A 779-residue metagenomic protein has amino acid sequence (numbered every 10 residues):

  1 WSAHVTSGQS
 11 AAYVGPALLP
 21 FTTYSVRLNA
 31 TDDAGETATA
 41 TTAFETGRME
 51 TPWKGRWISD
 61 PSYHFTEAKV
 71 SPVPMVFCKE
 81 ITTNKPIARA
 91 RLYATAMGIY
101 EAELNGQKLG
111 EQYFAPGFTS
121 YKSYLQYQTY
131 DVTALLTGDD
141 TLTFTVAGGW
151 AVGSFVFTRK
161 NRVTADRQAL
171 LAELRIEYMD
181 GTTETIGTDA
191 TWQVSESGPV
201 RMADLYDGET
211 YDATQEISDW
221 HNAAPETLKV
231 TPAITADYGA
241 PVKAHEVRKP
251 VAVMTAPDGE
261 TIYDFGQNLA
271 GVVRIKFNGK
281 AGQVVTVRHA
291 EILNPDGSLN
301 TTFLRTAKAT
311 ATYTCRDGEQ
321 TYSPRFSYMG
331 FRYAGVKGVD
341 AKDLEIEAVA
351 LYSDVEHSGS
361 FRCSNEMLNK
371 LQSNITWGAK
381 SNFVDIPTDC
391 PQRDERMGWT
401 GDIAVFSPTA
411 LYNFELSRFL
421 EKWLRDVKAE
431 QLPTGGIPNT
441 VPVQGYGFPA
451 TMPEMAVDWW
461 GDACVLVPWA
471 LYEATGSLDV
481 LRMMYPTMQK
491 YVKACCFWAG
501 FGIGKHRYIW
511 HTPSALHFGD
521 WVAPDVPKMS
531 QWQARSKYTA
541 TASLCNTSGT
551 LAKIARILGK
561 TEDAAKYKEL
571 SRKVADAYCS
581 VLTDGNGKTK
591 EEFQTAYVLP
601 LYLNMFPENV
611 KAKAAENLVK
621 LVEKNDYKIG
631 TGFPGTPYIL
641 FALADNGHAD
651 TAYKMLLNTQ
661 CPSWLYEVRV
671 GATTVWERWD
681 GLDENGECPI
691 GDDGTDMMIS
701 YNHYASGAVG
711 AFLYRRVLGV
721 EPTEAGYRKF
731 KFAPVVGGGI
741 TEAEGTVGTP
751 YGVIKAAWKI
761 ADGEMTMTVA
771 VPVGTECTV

Functional and structural regions predicted by a protein language model:
W1-T23, R27-R393, G401, R418-E421 (+4 more regions): Extracellular/oxidizing-compartment recognition motifs
T37, P74, T95, S123-L125 (+21 more regions): Active-site-proximal structural scaffolding
A40-T46, Y93, T143-F144, K422-R425 (+7 more regions): Beta-strand segments within the central parallel beta-sheet cores of soluble alpha/beta enzyme folds
A90-A94, L104, V272-E291, F326 (+6 more regions): Alpha-helical support elements that line or immediately flank enzyme active sites and cofactor-binding pockets
G98-I99, D189-T191, S195, D343-N374 (+10 more regions): Active-site acid/base region of carbohydrate-active enzymes
L142, Y211, D394-E395, T400 (+9 more regions): C-terminal capping/lid segments that line or modulate ligand- or cofactor-binding pockets
R162, D166-E173, T185-E216, T235-V247 (+2 more regions): Non-catalytic C-terminal accessory modules of carbohydrate-active enzymes
